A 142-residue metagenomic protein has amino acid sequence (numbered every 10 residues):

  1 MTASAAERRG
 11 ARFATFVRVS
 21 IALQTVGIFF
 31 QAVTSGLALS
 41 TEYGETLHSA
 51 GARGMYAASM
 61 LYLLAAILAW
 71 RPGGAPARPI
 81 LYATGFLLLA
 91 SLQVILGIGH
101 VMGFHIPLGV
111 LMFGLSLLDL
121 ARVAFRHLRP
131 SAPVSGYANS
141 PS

Functional and structural regions predicted by a protein language model:
M1-S142: Polytopic transmembrane helical bundles with strong interfacial aromatic enrichment
